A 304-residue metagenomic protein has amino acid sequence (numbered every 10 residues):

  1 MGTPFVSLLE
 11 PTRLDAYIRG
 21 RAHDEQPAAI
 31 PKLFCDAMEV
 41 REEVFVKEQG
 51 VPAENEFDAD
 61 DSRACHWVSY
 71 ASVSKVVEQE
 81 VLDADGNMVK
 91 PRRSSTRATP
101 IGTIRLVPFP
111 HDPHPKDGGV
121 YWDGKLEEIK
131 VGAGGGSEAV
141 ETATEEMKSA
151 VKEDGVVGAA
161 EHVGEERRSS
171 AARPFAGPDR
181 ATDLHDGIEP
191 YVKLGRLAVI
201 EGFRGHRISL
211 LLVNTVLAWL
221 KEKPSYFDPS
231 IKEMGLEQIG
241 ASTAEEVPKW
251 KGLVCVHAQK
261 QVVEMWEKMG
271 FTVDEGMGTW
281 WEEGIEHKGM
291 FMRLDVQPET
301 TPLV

Functional and structural regions predicted by a protein language model:
M1-K32, E299: Conserved N-terminal entry element of GNAT/NAT acetyltransferase domains
A29, V40, V44-V68, K75-H206 (+3 more regions): Conserved acyl-donor/pantetheine-binding loop and adjacent beta-alpha core of acyl/acetyltransferases and related
R41, W266-E267, F271: Conserved active-site tyrosine of GNAT-family acetyltransferases
A71-K75, L294-Q297: Short loop segments at secondary-structure junctions
V76-V77, K221, E264-M265, E299-T300: Eukaryotic short linear interaction motifs
L194, V254-A258: Conserved hydrophobic beta-strand within the GNAT/NAT acetyltransferase core sheet that lines the active-site cleft
L212, V262-M265: Conserved short alpha-helix immediately C-terminal to the canonical SAM/SAH-binding motif I of Rossmann-like
Q261-V263, T272, T279-V304: C-terminal "cap" of GNAT-fold acetyltransferases
